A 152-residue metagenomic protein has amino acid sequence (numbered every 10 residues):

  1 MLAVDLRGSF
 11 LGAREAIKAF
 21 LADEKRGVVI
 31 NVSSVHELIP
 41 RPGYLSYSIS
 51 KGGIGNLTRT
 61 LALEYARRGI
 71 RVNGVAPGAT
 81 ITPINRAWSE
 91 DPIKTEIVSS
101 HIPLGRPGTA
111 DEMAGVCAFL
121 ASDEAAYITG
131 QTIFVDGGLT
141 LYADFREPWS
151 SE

Functional and structural regions predicted by a protein language model:
M1-F10, I30, Y47, I54 (+1 more regions): Catalytic Tyr-X3-Lys loop
A13, S50, T58: Active-site helix of classical SDR
K18, A22, L63-R67, A126: Alpha-helical segment proximal to the catalytic Tyr-Lys
S34: Residue(s) in the substrate-gating loop at a strand-loop-helix junction that position the organic substrate next
I39, A118, T129-E152: Short C-terminal tail/terminal secondary-structure segment of NAD(P)H-dependent dehydrogenase/reductase domains
I39-L45, R67-R68, G105, D123: Active-site loop immediately N-terminal to the catalytic Tyr-X3-Lys motif of short-chain dehydrogenase/reductase
P40-S48, T60, R146: Active-site loop-to-helix junction immediately N-terminal to the catalytic Tyr of the SDR YXXXK motif in Rossmann-fold
G74-P77, I93-E124, I128, V135-G137: C-terminal helical subdomain
